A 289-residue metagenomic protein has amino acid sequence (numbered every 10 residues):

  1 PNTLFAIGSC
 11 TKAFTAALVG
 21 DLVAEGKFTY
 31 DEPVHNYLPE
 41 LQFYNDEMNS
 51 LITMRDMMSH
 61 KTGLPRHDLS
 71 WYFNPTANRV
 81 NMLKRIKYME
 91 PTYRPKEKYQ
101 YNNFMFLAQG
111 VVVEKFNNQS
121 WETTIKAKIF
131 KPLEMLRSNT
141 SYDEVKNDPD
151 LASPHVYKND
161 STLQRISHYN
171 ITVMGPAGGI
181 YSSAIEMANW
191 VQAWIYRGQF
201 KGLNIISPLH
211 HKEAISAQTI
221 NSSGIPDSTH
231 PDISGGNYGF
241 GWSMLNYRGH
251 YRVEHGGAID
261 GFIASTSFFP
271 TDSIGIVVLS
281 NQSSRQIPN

Functional and structural regions predicted by a protein language model:
P1, A6-C10, L22-P65, L69 (+4 more regions): Active-site helix/loop module of the DD-peptidase/beta-lactamase fold, centered on the serine-lysine SxxK catalytic
P1, N78-V80, T92-E97, S284-N289: Short, intrinsically disordered, charge-balanced linker/junction segments flanking boundaries in proteins
L4-A6, Q42-N45, L69-F73, R94-K98 (+4 more regions): Second-shell loop/turn segments in exported
S9-C10, Q100-N103: Catalytic nucleophile serine of serine hydrolases, specifically the conserved "nucleophile elbow" pentapeptide
F14-T15: Active/ligand-binding-proximal structured segments within catalytic/core domains that scaffold catalytic residues
T53, F104-M105: Mid-domain, small-residue-enriched loop/turn segments at the edges of structured enzyme/sensor domains
V80-T92, K158-T172, N246-Y247: The feature captures the short pre-catalytic strand/loop hairpin that immediately precedes and shapes the active-site
E114-A127, K131, S167-N289: Catalytic loop of the DD-peptidase/beta-lactamase superfamily, centered on the K-T-G motif and neighboring
